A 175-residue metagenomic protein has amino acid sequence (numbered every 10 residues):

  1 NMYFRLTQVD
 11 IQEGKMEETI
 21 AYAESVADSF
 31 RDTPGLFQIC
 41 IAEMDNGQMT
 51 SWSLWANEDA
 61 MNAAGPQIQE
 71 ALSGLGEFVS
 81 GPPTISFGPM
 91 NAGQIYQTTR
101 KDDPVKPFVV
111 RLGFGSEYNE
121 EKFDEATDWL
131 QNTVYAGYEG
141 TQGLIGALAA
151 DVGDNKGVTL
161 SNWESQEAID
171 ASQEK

Functional and structural regions predicted by a protein language model:
N1-T50, L54-K175: Short S/T/G/P-rich N-terminal loop/turn motif that feeds into the first structured element of a domain
